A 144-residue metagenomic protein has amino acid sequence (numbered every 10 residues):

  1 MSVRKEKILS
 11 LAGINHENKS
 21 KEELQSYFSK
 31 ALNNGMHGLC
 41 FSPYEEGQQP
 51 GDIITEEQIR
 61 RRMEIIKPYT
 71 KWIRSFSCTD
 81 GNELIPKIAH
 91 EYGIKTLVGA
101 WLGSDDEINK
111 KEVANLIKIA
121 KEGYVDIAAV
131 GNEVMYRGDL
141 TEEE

Functional and structural regions predicted by a protein language model:
M1-I65: N-terminal carbohydrate-binding accessory modules
A12, A31, A89, A100 (+3 more regions): A sequence-composition feature that detects small, non-aromatic residues
N15-N18, N33-N34, N82, N109 (+2 more regions): Detector for Asparagine
Q25, R60-M63, N82, P86 (+2 more regions): Generic structural signal for well-ordered alpha-helices, preferentially at hydrophobic/aromatic core positions
M36-K110: N-terminal carbohydrate-binding/catalytic regions of secreted carbohydrate-active enzymes
Q48-P50, E56, S104-E144: Active-site cleft segment of glycoside hydrolase catalytic domains centered on the general acid/base Glu
